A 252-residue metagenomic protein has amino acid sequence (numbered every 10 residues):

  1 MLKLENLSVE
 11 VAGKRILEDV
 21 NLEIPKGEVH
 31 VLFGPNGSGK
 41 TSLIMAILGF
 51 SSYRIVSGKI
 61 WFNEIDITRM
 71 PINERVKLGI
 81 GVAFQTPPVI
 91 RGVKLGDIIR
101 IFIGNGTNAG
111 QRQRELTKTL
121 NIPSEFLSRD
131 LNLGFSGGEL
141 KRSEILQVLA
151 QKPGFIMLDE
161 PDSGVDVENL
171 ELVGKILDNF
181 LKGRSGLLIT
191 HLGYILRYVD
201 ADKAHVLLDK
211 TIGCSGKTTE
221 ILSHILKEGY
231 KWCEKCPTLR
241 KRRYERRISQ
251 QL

Functional and structural regions predicted by a protein language model:
L2-L4, L17-D19: Conserved structural motif at the start of ABC-family nucleotide-binding domains
F33-S38: The feature captures the beta-strand-to-loop junction immediately N-terminal to the Walker
L48: Helix-to-loop junction immediately C-terminal to a conserved catalytic motif
R54-I55, D66-G81, F180, I225: ABC ATPase NBD coupling module
Q85-T86, G92-A109: Q-loop/switch helix immediately C-terminal to the Walker
V148-L149: ABC ATPase C-loop
E160-P161: Walker B catalytic motif
T211-E234: Conserved beta-strand-loop-alpha-helix hinge in the C-terminal portion of ABC ATPase nucleotide-binding domains
